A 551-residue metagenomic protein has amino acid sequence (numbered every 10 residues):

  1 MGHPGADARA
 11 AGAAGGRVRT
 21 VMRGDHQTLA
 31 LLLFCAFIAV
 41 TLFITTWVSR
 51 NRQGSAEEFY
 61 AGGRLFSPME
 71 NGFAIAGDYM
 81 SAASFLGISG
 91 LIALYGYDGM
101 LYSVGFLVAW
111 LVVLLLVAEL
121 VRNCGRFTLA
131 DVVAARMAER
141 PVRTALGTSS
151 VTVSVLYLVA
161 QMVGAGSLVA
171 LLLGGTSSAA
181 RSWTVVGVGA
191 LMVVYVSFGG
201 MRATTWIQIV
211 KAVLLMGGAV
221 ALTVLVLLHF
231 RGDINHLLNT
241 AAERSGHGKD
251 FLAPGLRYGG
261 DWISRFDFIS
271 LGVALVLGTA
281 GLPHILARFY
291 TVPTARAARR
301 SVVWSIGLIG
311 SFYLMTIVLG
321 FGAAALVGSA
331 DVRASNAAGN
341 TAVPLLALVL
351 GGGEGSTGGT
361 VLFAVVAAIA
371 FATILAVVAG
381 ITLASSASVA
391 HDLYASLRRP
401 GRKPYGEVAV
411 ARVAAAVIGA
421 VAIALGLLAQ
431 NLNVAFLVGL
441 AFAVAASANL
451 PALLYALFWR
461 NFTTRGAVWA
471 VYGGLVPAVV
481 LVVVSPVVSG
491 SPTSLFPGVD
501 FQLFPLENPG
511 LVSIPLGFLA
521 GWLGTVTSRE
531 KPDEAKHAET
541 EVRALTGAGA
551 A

Functional and structural regions predicted by a protein language model:
H3-G5, R9-M22: Short, Lys/Arg-enriched N-terminal segments with co-localized hydrophobic residues within the first ~10-30 amino acids
A14-G16, R23-T45, D267, R465-A551: A generic transmembrane alpha-helix motif of multi-pass inner-membrane proteins
M22-Q27, G63-F66, G87-L101, R181 (+3 more regions): Loop-to-helix junctions at membrane interfaces in multi-pass transport proteins
H26-A39, Y102-V113, R265-A274, A368-L375 (+1 more regions): Alpha-helical transmembrane segments
H26-E57, F127-L129, A134-A170, W183-E243 (+6 more regions): Membrane-interface loop-to-helix entry segments
T41-V48, V113-V117, M192, V196 (+8 more regions): Structural signal for membrane-spanning alpha-helices in multi-pass inner-membrane proteins, emphasizing helix cores
Q53-F59, D131, I234-N239, A435-V438 (+1 more regions): Short, Lys/Arg-enriched, Gly/Pro-containing loop segments at transmembrane-helix junctions of multi-pass membrane
I88-F198, R288-G439, G549-A551: Helix-loop-helix junctions that connect adjacent transmembrane helices in secondary transporters/permeases, recognized
